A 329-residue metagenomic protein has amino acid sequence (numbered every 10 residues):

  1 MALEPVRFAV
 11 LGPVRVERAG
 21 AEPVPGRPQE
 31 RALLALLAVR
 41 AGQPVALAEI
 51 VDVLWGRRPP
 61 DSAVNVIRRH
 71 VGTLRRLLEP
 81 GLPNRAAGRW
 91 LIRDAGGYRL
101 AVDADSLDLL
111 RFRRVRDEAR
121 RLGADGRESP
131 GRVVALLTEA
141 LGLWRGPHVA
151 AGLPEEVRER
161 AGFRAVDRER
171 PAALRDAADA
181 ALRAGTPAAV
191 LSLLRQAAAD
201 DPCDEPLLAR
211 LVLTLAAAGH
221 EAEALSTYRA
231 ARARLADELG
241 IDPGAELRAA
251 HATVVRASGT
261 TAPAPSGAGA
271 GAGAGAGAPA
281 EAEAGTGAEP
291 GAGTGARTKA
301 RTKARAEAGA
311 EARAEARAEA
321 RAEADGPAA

Functional and structural regions predicted by a protein language model:
M1-L11: Generic start-of-chain signal for non-secretory N-termini
A2, P23-V24, P28, V39-G42 (+9 more regions): Intrinsically disordered, charged and Pro/Gly-enriched terminal/linker segments that flank large helical-solenoid
V10-R31: A structural micro-motif at secondary-structure boundaries
V16, E30-L37, I50, I67-G81 (+3 more regions): DNA major-groove recognition helices of helix-turn-helix
V16, R40-V66: Positively charged, aromatic-enriched patches within helix-turn-helix-type DNA-binding elements, predominantly
G267-G277, G285-G287, G291-G295, G309 (+1 more regions): Residue-identity detector for glycine
